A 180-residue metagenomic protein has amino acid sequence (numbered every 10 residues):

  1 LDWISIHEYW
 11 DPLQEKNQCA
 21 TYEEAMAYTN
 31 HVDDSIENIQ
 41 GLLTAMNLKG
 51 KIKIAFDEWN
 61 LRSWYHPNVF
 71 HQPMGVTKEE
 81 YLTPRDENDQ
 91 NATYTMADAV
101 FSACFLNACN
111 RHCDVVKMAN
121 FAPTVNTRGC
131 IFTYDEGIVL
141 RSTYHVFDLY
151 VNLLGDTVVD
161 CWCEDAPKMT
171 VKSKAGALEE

Functional and structural regions predicted by a protein language model:
L1-L106, H112, C163-E179: Noncatalytic carbohydrate-binding groove/subsite architecture in carbohydrate-active enzymes
S102, L106-E179: Catalytic cores of secreted or luminal carbohydrate-active enzymes
